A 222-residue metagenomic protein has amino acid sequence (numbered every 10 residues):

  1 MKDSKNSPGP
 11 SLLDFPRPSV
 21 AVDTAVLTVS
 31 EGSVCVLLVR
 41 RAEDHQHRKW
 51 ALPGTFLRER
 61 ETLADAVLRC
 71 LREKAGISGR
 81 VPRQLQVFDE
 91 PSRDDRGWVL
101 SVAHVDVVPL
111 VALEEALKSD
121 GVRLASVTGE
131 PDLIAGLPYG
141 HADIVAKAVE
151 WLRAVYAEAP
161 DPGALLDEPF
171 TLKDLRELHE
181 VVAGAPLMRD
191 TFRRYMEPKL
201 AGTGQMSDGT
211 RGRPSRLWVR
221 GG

Functional and structural regions predicted by a protein language model:
K2-P10: Short Pro/Gly-enriched beta-strand edge/turn motifs at strand-loop
L12-W50: N-terminal strand-loop-strand
P18-V22, C35, A64-L68, R72-R123 (+2 more regions): Active-site segment of metal-dependent pyrophosphate-handling enzymes, primarily the Nudix hydrolase catalytic core
L52-R60, A164: Short histidine-centered catalytic/ligand-binding loop motif
A103-D106, E114-Y156, L165-L178, T191-E197: NUDIX/MutT-family hydrolases
E177-P186: Short helix-coil junctions and helix-kink-helix linkers
P186-G204: Charge-enriched amphipathic alpha-helical scaffolds
L200-G222: Long, intrinsically disordered, low-complexity Ser/Thr/Pro-rich regulatory/activation regions of nuclear proteins
